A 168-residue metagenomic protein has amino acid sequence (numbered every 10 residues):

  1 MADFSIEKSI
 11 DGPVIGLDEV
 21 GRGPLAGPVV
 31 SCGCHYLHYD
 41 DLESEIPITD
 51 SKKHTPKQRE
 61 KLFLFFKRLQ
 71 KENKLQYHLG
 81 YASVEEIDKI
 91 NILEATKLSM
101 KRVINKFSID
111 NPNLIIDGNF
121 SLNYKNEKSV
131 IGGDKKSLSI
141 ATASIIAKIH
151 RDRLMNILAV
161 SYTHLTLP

Functional and structural regions predicted by a protein language model:
M1-L165: RNase H-like, Mg2+-dependent phosphodiesterase core, and more generally RNA phosphate-backbone-engaging helix-loop
